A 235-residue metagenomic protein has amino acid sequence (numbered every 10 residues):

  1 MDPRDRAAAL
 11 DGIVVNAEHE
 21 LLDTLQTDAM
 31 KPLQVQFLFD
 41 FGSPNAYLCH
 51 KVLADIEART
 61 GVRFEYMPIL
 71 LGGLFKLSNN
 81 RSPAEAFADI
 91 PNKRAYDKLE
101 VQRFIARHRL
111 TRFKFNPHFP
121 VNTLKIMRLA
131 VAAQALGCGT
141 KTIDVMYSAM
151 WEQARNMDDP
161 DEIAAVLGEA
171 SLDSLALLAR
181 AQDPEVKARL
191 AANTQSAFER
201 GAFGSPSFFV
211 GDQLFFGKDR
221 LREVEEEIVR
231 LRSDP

Functional and structural regions predicted by a protein language model:
D2-D5, D23: Intrinsic-disorder-associated, low-complexity terminal segments enriched in Asp/Asn/His/Tyr and depleted of Lys/Arg
R4, E18, P32-L33: Absolute N-terminal positional cue centered near the fourth residue
N16-A29: Short, Lys/Arg-enriched N-terminal segments with co-localized hydrophobic residues within the first ~10-30 amino acids
Q26, K31-R63, V145-P235: C-terminal cap of thioredoxin/glutaredoxin-like
L48-M150: Structural alpha/beta surface segment adjacent to cysteine/selenocysteine redox centers across thiol/disulfide enzymes
